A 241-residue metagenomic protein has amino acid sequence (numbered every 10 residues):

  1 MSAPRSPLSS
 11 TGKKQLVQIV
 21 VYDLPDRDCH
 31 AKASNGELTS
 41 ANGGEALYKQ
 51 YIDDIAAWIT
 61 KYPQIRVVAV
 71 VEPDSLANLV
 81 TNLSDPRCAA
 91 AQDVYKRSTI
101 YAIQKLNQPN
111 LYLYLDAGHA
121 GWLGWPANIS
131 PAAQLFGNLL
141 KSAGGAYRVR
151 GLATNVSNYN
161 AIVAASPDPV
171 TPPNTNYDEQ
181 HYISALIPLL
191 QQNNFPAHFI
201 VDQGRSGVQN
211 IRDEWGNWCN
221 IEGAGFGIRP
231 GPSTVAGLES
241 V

Functional and structural regions predicted by a protein language model:
M1-K61: N-terminal carbohydrate-binding/catalytic regions of secreted carbohydrate-active enzymes
S2-G12, A57-Q64, Q104-Q108, L139-Y147: Acidic (Asp/Glu)-rich catalytic clusters
L16-V21, R66-E72, A77, Y112-D116 (+4 more regions): Structural recognition of the beta-strand scaffold that forms the well-ordered cores of secreted hydrolase catalytic
C29-Y48, T81-D93, S166-N176: Glycine-rich tight-turn/loop motif centered on a GG-T
L38-A56, C88-L106, A132-A153, A224-T234: Acidic, His- and aromatic-enriched active-site or binding-groove loops in soluble protein domains that engage sugars
Q64-A90, L123: Surface-exposed loop and adjacent secondary-structure segments within mature catalytic domains
S75, L83-D85, Y95, Q108 (+1 more regions): Conserved mixed alpha/beta catalytic, RNA-binding, or beta-rich assembly cores of soluble enzyme, regulatory
P109, L123-V241: Surface-exposed substrate-engagement region within the catalytic domains of secreted or surface-exposed extracellular
